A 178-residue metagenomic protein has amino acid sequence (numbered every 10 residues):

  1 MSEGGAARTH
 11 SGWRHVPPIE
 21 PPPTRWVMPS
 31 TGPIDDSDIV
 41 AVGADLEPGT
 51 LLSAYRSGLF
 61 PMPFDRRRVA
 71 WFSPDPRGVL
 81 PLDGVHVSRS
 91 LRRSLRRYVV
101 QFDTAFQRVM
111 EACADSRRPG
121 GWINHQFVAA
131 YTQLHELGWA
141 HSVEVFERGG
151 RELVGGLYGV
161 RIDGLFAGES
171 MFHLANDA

Functional and structural regions predicted by a protein language model:
M1-A178: N-acyltransferase acceptor-side catalytic subdomain
